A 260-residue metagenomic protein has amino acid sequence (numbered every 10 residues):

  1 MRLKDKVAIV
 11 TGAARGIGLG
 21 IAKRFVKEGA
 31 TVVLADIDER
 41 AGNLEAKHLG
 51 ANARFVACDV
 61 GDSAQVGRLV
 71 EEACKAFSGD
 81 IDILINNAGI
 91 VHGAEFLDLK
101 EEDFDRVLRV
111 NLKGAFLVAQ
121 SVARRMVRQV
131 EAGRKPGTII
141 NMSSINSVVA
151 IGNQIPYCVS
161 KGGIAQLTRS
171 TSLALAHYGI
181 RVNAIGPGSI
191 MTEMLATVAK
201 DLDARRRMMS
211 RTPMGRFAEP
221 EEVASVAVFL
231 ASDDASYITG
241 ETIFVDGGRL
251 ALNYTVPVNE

Functional and structural regions predicted by a protein language model:
E95-F96, K100-L108, M208: Substrate-binding pocket helix/loop in short-chain dehydrogenase/reductase
L97, V149-I155, H177-Y178, G215 (+2 more regions): Active-site loop immediately N-terminal to the catalytic Tyr-X3-Lys motif of short-chain dehydrogenase/reductase
A119, S160, T168: Active-site helix of classical SDR
R124, L173-H177, S236: Alpha-helical segment proximal to the catalytic Tyr-Lys
S144: Residue(s) in the substrate-gating loop at a strand-loop-helix junction that position the organic substrate next
A184, D203-D234, I238, V245-G247: C-terminal helical subdomain
T239-E260: Short C-terminal tail/terminal secondary-structure segment of NAD(P)H-dependent dehydrogenase/reductase domains
